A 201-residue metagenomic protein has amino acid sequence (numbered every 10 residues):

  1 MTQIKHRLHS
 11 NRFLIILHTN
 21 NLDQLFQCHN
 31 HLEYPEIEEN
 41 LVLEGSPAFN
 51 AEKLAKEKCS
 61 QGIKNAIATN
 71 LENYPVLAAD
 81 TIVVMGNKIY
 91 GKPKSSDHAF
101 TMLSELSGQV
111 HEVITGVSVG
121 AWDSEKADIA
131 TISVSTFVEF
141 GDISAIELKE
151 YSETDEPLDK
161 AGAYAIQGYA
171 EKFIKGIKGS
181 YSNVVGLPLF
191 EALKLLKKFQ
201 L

Functional and structural regions predicted by a protein language model:
M1-C28: N-terminal low-complexity segments that are often proline-rich with Ser/Thr-Pro
Q3-R7, H18, V42-L201: Anionic-ligand binding patches
D23-E44, I129-S135: Short glycine-rich, Thr/Ser-proximal phosphate-binding strand/loop in the N-terminal lobe of ATP-dependent enzymes
